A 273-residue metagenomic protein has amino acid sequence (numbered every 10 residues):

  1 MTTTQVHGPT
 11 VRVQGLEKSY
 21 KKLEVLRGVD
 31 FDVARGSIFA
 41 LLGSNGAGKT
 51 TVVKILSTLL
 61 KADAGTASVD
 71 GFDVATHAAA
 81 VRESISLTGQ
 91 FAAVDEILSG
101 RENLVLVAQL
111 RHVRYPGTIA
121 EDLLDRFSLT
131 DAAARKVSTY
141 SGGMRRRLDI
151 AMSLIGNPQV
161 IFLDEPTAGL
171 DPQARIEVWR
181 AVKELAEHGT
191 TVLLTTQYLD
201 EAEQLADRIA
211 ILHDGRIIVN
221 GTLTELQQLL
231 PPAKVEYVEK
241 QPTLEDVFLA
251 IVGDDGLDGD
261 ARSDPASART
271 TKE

Functional and structural regions predicted by a protein language model:
G65-T76, A80-V81: Conserved ABC transporter NBD signature motif
S86, V105, Q109-A132: Conserved ABC ATPase "signature" region
I161-D164: Catalytic Walker B motif of ABC-type/P-loop ATPase nucleotide-binding domains
N220-G221: ABC ATPase "signature
